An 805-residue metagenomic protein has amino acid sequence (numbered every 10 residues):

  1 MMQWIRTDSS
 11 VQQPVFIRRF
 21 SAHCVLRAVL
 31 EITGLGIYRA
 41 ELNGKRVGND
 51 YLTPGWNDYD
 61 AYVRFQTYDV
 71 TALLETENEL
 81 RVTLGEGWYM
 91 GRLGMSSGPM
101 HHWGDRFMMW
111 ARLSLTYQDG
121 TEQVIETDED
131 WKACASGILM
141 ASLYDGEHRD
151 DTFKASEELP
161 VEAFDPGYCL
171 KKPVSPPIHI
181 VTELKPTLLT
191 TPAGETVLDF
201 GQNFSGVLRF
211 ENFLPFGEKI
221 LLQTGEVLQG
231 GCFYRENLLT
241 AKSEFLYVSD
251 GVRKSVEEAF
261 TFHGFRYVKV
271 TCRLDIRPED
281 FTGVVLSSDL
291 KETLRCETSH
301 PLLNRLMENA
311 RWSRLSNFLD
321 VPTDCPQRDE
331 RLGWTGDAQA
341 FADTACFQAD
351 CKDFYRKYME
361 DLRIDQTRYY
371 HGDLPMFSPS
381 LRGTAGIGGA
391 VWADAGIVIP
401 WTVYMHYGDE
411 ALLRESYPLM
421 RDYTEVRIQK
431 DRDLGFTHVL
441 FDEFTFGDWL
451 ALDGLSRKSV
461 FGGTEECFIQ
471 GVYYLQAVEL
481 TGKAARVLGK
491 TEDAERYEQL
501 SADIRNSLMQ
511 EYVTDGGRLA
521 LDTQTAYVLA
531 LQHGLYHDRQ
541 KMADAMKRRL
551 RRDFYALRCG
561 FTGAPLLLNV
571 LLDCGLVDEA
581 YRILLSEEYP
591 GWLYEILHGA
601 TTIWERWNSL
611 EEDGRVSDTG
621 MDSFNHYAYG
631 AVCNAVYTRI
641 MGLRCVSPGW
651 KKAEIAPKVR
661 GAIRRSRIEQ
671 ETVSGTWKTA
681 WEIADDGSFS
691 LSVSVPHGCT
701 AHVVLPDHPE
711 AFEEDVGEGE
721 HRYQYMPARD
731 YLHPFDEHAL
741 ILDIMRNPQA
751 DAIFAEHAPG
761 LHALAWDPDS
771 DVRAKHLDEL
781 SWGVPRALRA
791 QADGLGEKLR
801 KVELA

Functional and structural regions predicted by a protein language model:
M1-R328, G336, D353-R356, Y369-H371 (+5 more regions): Extracellular/oxidizing-compartment recognition motifs
I5-V11, V29, G55-Y59, D69-T71 (+18 more regions): Alpha-helix capping and helix-loop boundary segments enriched in small/acidic/polar residues
A28-I32, V207-T224, T271, D337-D365 (+4 more regions): Alpha-helical support elements that line or immediately flank enzyme active sites and cofactor-binding pockets
I37, C134, D280-N309, L315 (+6 more regions): Active-site acid/base region of carbohydrate-active enzymes
L80, R149-D150, D329-E330, Q348 (+6 more regions): C-terminal capping/lid segments that line or modulate ligand- or cofactor-binding pockets
H101-R112, I125-F153, E162-A163, K172-V174 (+3 more regions): Non-catalytic C-terminal accessory modules of carbohydrate-active enzymes
Y404, L475, E479-G482, A494 (+1 more regions): Heptad-repeat amphipathic alpha-helical coiled-coil interaction surface used for oligomerization/assembly
Y731-L804: Compact, charge-rich alpha-helical regulatory domains located at protein termini
